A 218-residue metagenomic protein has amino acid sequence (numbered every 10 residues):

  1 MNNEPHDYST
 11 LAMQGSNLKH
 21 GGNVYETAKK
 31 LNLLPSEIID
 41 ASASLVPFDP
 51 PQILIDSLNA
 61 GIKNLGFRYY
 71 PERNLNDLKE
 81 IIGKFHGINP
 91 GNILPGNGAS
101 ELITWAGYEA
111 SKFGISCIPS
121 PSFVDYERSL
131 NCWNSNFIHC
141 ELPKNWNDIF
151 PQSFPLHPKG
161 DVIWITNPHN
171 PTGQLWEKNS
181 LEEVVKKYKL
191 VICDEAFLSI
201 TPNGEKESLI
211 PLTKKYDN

Functional and structural regions predicted by a protein language model:
N2-S100, W105: N-terminal small-domain helix-loop-helix segment of the aminotransferase-like
P5, L11, Y108-I165: PLP-dependent aminotransferase-like
S44-P47, A99, F123, P168-P171 (+1 more regions): Short glycine-rich anion-binding loops that position phosphate/pyrophosphate groups of nucleotides and phosphorylated
D56, A60, K84, T104 (+4 more regions): Short, well-ordered alpha-helices that flank and scaffold nucleotide-derived cofactor binding pockets
G98, T104, P121, G173 (+1 more regions): Short N-terminal helix/helix-N-cap motif within the alpha/beta-hydrolase-1
I138, L142-E207: Active-site phosphate-binding strand-loop segment of PLP-dependent enzymes
L212-N218: Active-site PLP attachment segment
